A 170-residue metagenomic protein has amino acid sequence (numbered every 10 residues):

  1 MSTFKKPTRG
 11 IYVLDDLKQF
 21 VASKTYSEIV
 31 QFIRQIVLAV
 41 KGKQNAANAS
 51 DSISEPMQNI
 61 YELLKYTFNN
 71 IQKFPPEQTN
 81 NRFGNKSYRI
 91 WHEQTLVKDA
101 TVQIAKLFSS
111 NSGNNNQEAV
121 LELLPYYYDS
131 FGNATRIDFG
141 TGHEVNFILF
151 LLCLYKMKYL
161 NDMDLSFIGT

Functional and structural regions predicted by a protein language model:
M1-D129, A134-I148, I168-T170: N-terminal leader regions that mediate targeting or early regulatory function
F150-N161: Well-ordered alpha-helical scaffold segments within catalytic/enzyme domains
L160-T170: Alpha-helical bundle/repeat cores within regulatory domains of eukaryotic proteins
